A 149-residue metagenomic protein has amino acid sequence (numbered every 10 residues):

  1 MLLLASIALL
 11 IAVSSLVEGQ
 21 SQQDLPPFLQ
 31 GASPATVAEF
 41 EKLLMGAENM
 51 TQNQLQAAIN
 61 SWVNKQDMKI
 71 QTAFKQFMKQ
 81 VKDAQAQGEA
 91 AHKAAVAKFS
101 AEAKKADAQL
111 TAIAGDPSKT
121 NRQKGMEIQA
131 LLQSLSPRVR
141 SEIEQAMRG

Functional and structural regions predicted by a protein language model:
M1-L4, M147-G149: A positional/structural detector of protein chain ends, strongest at the extreme C-terminus and weakly at the extreme
L2-G19: Cleavable N-terminal signal peptides of Sec/SRP-targeted secreted and luminal proteins
E18-G149: Charge-rich (acidic/polar
